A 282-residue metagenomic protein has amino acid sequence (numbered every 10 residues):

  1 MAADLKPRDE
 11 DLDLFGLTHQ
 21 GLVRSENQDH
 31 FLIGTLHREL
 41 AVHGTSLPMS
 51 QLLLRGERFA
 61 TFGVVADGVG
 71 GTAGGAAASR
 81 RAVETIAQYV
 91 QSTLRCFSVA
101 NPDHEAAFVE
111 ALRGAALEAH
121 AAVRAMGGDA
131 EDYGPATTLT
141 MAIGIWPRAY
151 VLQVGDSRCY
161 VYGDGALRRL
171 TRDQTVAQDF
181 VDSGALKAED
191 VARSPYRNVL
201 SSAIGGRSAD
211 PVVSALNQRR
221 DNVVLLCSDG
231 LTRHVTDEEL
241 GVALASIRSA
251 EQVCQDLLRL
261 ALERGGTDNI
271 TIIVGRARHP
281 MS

Functional and structural regions predicted by a protein language model:
M1-S282: PP2C/PPM-type serine/threonine phosphatase catalytic domain
